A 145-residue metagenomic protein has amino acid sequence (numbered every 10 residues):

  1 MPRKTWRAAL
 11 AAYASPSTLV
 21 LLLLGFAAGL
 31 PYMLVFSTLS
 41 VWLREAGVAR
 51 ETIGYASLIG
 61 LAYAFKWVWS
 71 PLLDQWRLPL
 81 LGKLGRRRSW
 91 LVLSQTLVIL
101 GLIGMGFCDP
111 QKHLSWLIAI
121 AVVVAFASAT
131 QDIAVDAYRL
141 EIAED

Functional and structural regions predicted by a protein language model:
R3-Y63: Helix-loop boundary and gating motifs at the non-cytosolic
S17-L24, L91, L117, A121: Hydrophobic alpha-helix/TM-entry signal in multi-pass membrane transporters
F26, G101-Q131: Hydrophobic core of transmembrane alpha-helices in multi-pass small-molecule transporters, especially MFS/SLC-type
L34, T38, I118, T130-Y138: Transmembrane alpha-helix boundary/hinge residues in polytopic small-molecule transporters
S40, R44, L73, R139-E144: Helix-terminus/helix-capping segments at the ends of transmembrane helices and short amphipathic helices
T52-P79, V98-I99: Central cavity-lining transmembrane alpha-helices of secondary-active solute carriers, predominantly the Major
P79, S89-K112: C-terminal ends and interior cores of transmembrane alpha-helices in multi-pass membrane transporters/permeases
V123-D145: Cytoplasmic helix-loop-helix junction between adjacent transmembrane helices in 12-TM secondary transporters
